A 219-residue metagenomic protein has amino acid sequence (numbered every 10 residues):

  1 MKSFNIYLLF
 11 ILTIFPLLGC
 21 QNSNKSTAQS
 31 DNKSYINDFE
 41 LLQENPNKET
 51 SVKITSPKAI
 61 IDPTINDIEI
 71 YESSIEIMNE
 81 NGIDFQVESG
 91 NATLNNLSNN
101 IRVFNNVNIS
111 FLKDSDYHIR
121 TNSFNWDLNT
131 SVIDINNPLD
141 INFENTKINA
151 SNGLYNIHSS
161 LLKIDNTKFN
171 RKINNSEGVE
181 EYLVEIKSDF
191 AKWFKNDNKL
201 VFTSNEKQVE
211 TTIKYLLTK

Functional and structural regions predicted by a protein language model:
M1-K219: Mature-chain termini and adjacent capping regions
